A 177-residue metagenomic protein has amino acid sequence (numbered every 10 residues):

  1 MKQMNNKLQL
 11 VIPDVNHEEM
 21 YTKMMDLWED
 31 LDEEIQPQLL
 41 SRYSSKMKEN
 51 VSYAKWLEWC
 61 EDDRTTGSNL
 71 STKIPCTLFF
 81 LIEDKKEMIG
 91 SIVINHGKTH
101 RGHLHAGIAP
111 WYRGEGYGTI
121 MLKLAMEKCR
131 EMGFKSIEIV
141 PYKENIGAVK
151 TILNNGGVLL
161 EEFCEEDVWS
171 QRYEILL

Functional and structural regions predicted by a protein language model:
M1-H103, K128, E166-L177: GNAT-family acyltransferases
I82, H105-G114, P141-Y142: A short, internal acetyl-CoA/4′-phosphopantetheine-binding micro-motif in the GNAT/acyltransferase core
G97-T99, W111, E144: Short coil/turn motifs at secondary-structure junctions
I108, G114-E127, E131, K150-N154: Conserved acetyl-CoA-binding loop-helix of GNAT-fold acetyltransferases
C129-V140: Conserved GNAT acetyl-CoA-binding A-motif
I139-V149: Conserved beta-strand-loop-alpha-helix junction that forms the acyl-donor binding cleft
V140-P141, L153-R172: Conserved catalytic-core motifs of GNAT/GCN5-like acyltransferases
